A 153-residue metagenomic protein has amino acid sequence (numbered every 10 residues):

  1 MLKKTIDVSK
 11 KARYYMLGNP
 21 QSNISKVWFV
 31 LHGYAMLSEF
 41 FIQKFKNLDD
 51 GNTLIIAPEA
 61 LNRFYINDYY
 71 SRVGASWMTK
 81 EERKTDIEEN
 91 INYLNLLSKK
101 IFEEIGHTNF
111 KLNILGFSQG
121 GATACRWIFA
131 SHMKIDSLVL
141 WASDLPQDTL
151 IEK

Functional and structural regions predicted by a protein language model:
V8-H107: Serine-hydrolase catalytic machinery in alpha/beta-hydrolase-like enzymes
Y15, D144-K153: The feature captures the conserved acid-bearing segment of alpha/beta-hydrolase catalytic domains
K26-V27, K111-N113, S137: Structural motif
Q43, R126-A130: Active-site signature of alpha/beta-hydrolase-fold catalytic machinery across serine- and Asp/Cys-nucleophile hydrolases
E59, L115, V139-A142: Alpha/beta-hydrolase-fold catalytic nucleophile elbow
L115-G120, A124: Gly/Ala-rich beta-loop-alpha elbow adjacent to hydrolase catalytic centers
T123-W127, T149: Hydrolases whose catalytic domains are alpha/beta-hydrolase-1, hotdog thioesterase, or metallo-beta-lactamase-like
M133-P146: A conserved short beta-strand
